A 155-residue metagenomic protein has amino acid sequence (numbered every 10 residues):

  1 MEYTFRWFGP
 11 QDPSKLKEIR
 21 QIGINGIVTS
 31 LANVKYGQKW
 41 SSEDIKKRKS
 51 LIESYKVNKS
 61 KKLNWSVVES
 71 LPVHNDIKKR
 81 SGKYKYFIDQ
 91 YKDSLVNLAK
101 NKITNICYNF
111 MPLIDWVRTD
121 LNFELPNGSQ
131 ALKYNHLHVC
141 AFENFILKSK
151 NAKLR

Functional and structural regions predicted by a protein language model:
M1-G9, K49-S50, V73-N75, K79-K83: Mobile, glycine- and charge-enriched loop segments and immediately flanking short secondary-structure elements within
Y3-R6, N25-T29, L63-E69, L98 (+1 more regions): Hydrophobic faces of well-ordered beta-strands that scaffold small-molecule active sites in alpha/beta enzyme cores
R6-P10, S30-V34, S70-V73, F110-L113: Active-site beta-loop-alpha junctions enriched in small/polar residues
G9-Q21, R48, Y86-N97: Short, acidic/polar
I19-V34: Basic, amphipathic N-terminal segments that precede the first structured/catalytic domain
S30-K47: Glycine-rich, proline-tolerant flexible connector loops at the mouths of alpha/beta enzymes
K46-V68, Y91, S129-Y134: Alpha-helix-loop-beta-strand connector modules within alpha/beta enzyme cores
I77-R155: Active-site acidic/histidine proton-transfer and metal-coordination neighborhood in alpha/beta enzyme cores
